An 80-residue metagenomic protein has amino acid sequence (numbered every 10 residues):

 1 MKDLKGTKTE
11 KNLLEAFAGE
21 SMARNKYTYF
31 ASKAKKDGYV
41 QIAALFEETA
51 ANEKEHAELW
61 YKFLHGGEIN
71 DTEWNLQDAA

Functional and structural regions predicted by a protein language model:
M1-A80: Non-heme di-metal
